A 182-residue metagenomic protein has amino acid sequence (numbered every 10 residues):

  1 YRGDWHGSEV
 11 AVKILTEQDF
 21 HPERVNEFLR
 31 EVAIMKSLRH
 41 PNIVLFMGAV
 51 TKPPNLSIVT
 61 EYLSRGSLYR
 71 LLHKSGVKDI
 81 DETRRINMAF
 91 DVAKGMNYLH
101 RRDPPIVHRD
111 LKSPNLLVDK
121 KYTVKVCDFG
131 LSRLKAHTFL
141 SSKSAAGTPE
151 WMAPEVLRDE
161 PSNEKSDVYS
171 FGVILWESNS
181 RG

Functional and structural regions predicted by a protein language model:
Y1-E17: Glycine-rich ATP phosphate-binding loop
F28-A33: Regulatory alphaC helix of protein kinase catalytic domains
G48-A49: A short, aromatic-enriched beta-strand patch in the conserved N-lobe beta-sheet of the protein kinase catalytic domain
P53-E61, R65, Y69: A conserved loop-to-beta-strand element in the N-lobe of protein kinase catalytic cores that borders the ATP-binding
S75-N87: Activation segment of protein kinase catalytic domains, centered on the conserved DFG
H100-V118: Catalytic-loop of the protein kinase fold
